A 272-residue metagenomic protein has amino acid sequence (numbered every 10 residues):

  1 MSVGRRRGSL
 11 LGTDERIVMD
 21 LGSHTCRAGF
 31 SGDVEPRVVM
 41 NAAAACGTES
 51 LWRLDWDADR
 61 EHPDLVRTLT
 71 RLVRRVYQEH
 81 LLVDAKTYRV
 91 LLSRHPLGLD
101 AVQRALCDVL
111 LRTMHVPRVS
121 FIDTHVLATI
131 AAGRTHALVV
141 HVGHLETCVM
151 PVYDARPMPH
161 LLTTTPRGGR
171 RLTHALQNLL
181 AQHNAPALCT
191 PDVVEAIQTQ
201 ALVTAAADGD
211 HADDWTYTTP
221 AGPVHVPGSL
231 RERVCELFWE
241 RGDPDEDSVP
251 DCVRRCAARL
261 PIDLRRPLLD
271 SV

Functional and structural regions predicted by a protein language model:
S2, L10-C107, R118, P159-L161: Conserved phosphate-binding loops in N-terminal lobes of ATP-dependent enzymes of the actin/Hsp70/sugar-kinase
S2-L11, V116-V140: Conserved phosphate-binding catalytic cores of ATP/NTP-utilizing and phosphoryl-transfer enzymes
L11-G12, M19-T25, A132-R134, V139-T147 (+4 more regions): A short acidic Gly-Thr/Ser loop motif
S23-H24, D33-E35, P96-G98, V126-L127 (+4 more regions): Conserved beta-strand elements of beta-rich interaction domains across eukaryotes, especially beta-propellers
R27, T70-Q78, C107-R112, L127 (+6 more regions): Amphipathic alpha-helical interaction motifs in eukaryotic regulatory proteins
V76-Y88, A185-L188, C256-L269: Phosphate/pyrophosphate-binding loops at sites that engage ATP/ADP/AMP, CoA/4′-phosphopantetheine, polyphosphate
Y88-R94, D123-A128, T190-I197, L269-V272: Short amphipathic alpha-helical segments embedded in low-complexity Lys/Glu-rich regions
Y153, P157-D245, P250, P267-S271: Phosphate-binding glycine-rich/basic clefts of nucleotide- and phosphate-handling proteins, predominantly
